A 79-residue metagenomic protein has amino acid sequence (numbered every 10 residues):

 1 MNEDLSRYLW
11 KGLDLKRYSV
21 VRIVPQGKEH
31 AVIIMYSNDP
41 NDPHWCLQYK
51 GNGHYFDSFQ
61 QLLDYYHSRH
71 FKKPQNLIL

Functional and structural regions predicted by a protein language model:
M1-E3, K73-L79: Short intrinsically disordered terminal tails
M1-V24: Negatively charged, low-complexity tracts enriched in Asp/Glu with abundant Ser/Thr
D14, K50, Y66-H67: Intrinsically disordered, low-complexity Ser/Thr- and Pro-rich stretches
K16-R17, K28-H30, P74: Generic short amphipathic/hydrophobic targeting helices enriched at N-termini, encompassing Sec-type signal peptides
P25-N52: Short aromatic-glycine-(Arg/Gly/Cys) micro-motifs in beta-strand/loop hairpins
C46, F56-K73: A short, charged, amphipathic alpha-helix used as a generic interaction element across diverse proteins
